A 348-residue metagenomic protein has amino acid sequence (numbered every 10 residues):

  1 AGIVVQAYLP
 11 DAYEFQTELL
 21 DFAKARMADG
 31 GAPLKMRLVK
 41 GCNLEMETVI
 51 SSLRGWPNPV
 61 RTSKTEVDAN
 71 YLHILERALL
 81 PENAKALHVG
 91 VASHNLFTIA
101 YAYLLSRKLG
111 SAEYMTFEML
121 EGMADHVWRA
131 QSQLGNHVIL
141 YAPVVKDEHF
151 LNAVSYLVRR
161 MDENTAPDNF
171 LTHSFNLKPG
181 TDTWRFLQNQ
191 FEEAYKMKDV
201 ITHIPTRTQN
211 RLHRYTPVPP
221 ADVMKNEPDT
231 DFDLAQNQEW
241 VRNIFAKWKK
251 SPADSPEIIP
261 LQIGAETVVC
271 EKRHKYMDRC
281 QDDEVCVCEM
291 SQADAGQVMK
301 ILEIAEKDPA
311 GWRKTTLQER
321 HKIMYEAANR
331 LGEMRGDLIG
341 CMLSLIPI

Functional and structural regions predicted by a protein language model:
A1-D222: Positively charged, amphipathic and often flexible ligand-engagement surfaces
D147-E303, K307-A310, K314-N329, E333 (+1 more regions): Terminal low-complexity tails and localization/encapsulation signals of metabolic enzymes
L343: Conserved helicase NTPase catalytic core signature
P347-I348: Conserved small/polar residues in nucleotide/adenosyl-binding loops
